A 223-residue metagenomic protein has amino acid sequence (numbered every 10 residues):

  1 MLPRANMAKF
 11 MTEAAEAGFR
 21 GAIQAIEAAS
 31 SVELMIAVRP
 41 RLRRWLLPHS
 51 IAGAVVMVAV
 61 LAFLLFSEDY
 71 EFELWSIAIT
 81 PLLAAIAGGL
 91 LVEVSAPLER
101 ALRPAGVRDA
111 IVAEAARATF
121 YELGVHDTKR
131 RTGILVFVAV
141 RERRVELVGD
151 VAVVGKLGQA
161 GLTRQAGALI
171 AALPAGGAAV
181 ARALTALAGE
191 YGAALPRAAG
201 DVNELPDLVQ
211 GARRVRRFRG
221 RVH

Functional and structural regions predicted by a protein language model:
M7-L34: Short, charged cytosolic
E33-V38, G133-A139, E146-V148: Soluble periplasmic/extracytoplasmic beta-strand elements of cell-envelope proteins
R39-L47, V125: Membrane interfacial helix-start motif at the N-side
W45-V56: Select subsegments of transmembrane alpha-helices in polytopic membrane proteins, especially boundary-proximal
L64-A101: Transmembrane alpha-helices and immediately adjacent membrane-cytoplasm interface residues in multi-pass integral
A105-E122: Membrane-cytosol interface motif
V125-D127, R141-G177: Flexible, solvent-exposed short loops/turns enriched in glycine
A168-H223: Cytosol-/stroma-facing membrane-proximal "stalk/adaptor" domains immediately downstream of transmembrane anchors
